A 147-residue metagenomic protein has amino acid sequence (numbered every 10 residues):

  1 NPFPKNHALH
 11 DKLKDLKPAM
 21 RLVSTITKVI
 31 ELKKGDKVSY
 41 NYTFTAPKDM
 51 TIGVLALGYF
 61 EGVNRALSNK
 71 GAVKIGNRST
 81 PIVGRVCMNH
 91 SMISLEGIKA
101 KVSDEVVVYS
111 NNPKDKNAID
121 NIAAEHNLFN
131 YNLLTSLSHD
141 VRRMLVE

Functional and structural regions predicted by a protein language model:
N1-E147: Active-site anion/phosphate-binding pocket segments in diverse small-molecule metabolic enzymes
